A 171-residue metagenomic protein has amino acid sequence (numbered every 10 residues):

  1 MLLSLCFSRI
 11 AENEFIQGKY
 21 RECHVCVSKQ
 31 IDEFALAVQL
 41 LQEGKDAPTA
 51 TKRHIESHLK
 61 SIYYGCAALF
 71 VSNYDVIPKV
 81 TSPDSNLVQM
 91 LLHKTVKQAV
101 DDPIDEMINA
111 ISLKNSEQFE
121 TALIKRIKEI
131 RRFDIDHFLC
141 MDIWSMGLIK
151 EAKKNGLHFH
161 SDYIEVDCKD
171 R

Functional and structural regions predicted by a protein language model:
M1-I130: Eukaryote-skewed repeat-based solenoidal scaffolds used as protein-protein interaction platforms, primarily
S112-R171: Alpha-helical oligomerization segments
